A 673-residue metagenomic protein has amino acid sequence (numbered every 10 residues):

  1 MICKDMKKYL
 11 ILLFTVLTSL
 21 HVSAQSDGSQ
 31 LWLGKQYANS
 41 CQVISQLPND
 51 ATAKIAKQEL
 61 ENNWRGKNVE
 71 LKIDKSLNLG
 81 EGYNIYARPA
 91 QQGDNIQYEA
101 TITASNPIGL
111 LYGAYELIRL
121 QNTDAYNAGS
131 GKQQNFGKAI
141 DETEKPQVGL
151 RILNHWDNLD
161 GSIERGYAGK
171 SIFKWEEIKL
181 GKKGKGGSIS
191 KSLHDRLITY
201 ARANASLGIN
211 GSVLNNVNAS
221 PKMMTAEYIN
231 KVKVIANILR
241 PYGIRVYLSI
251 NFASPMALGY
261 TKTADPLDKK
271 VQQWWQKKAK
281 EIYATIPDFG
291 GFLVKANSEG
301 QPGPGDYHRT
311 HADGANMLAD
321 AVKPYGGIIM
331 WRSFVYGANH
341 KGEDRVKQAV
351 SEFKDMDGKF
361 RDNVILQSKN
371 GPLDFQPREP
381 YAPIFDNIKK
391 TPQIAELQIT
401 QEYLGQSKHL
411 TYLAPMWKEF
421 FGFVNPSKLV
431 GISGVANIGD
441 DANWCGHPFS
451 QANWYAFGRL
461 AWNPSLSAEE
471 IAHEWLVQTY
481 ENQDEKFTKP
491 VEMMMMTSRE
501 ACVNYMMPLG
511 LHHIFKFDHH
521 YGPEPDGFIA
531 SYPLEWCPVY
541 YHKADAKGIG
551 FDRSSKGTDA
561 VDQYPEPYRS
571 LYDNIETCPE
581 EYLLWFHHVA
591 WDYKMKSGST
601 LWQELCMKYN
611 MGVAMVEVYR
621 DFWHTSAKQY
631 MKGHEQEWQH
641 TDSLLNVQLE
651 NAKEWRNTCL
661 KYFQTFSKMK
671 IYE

Functional and structural regions predicted by a protein language model:
M1-G28: Bacterial Sec-dependent N-terminal signal peptides
I11, A24-I108, K138: Acidic, contiguous N-terminal accessory segments
S26-D27, I55-E59, R88-Q276, K280-L293 (+1 more regions): Feature activates predominantly on carbohydrate-active enzymes
Q42-A51, A100-A104, K185-S190, P304-Y307 (+1 more regions): Second-shell loop/turn segments in exported
L77, P107-G109, L159-G161, N218-S220 (+5 more regions): Solvent-exposed loop/turn segments at secondary-structure junctions within structured extracellular/periplasmic domains
G187, Y260-H473, T479-Y480: Catalytic-core regions of glycoside hydrolase
T199-R202, E227-P241, K277-A284, D313-D320 (+8 more regions): Alpha-helical scaffolding segments of alpha/beta enzyme cores, especially the outer helices of TIM-barrel or partial
K428-E673: Catalytic domains of carbohydrate-active enzymes that cleave complex glycans
